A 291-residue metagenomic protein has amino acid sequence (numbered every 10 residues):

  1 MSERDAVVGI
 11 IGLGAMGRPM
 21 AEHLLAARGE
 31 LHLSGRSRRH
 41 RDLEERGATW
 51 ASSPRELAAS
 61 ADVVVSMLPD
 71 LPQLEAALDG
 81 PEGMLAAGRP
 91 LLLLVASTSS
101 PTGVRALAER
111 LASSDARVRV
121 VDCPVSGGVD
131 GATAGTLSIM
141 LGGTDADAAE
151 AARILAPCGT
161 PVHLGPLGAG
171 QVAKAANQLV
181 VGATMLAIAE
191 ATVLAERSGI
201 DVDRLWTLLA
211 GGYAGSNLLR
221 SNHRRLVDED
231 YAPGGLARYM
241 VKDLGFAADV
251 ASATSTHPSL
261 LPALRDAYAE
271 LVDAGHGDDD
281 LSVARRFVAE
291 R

Functional and structural regions predicted by a protein language model:
M1-S66, V129, P157, V162: NAD(P)+-binding Rossmann beta1-loop-alpha1 motif at the extreme N-terminus of oxidoreductases
V8, A77, T98-L179: Rossmann-fold dinucleotide-binding core
M20-L24, L107, L194: Hydrophobic residues within alpha-helices that form the first helical element adjacent to the glycine-rich loop
L31, W50, R119-V121, V162 (+2 more regions): Hydrophobic beta-strand scaffold residues
P54-V118: Rossmann-fold NAD(P) dinucleotide-binding segment
A169-R291: Helical "substrate-binding/catalytic lid" subdomain of Rossmann-like NAD(P)-dependent dehydrogenases/reductases
